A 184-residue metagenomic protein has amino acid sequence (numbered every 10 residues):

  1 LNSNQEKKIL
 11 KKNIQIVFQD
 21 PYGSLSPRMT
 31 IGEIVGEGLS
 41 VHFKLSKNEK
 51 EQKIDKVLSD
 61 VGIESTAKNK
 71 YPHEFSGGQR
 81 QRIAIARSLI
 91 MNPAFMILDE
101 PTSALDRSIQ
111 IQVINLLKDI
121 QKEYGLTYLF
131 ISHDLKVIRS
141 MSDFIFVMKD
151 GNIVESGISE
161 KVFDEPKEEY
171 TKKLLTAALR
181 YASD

Functional and structural regions predicted by a protein language model:
N48-T66, L175-T176: Conserved ABC ATPase "signature" region
Y71-F75, Q79: Conserved ABC ATPase signature
I85, V113: Hydrophobic anchor residue at the start of the ABC signature
I90-A94: A short, proline-enriched helix->beta-strand linker immediately N-terminal to the Walker B motif in ABC-type P-loop
I138-S140: A short, surface-exposed alpha-helical micro-motif characterized by mixed small hydrophobic and charged/polar residues
S156-G157, E165: ABC ATPase "signature
